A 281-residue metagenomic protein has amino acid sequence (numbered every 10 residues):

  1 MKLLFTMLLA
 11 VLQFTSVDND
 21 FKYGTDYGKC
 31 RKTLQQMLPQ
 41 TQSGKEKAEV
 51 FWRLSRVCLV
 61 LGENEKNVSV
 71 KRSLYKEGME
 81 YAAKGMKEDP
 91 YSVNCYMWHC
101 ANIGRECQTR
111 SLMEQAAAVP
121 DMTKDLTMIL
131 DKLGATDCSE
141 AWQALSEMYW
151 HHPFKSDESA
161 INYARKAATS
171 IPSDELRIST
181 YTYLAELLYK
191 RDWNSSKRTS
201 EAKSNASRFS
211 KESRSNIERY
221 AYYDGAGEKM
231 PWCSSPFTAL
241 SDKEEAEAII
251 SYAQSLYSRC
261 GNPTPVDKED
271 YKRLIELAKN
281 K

Functional and structural regions predicted by a protein language model:
L3-V11: Sec-dependent N-terminal signal peptides
L12-N19, G44-N64, P90-R110, G134-H152 (+2 more regions): Amphipathic alpha-helical repeat scaffolds of TPR domains
D20-M37, V68-A83, Q115-K124, F154-A164 (+1 more regions): Helix-turn-helix repeat elements of alpha-solenoid scaffolds
K22, Q42, E46, V70-S73 (+6 more regions): Extracytoplasmic/periplasmic, Sec-exported soluble proteins
L34-M37, T41, E65, A82 (+5 more regions): Alpha-helical junction/boundary sensor with strong preference for TPR arrays
L112-A144, W150-R165, T169-S179: Structured, solvent-exposed acidic/aromatic patches
A117-K124, E158-T169, E201-N262: TPR/TPR-like (Sel1-like) alpha-helical repeat modules
